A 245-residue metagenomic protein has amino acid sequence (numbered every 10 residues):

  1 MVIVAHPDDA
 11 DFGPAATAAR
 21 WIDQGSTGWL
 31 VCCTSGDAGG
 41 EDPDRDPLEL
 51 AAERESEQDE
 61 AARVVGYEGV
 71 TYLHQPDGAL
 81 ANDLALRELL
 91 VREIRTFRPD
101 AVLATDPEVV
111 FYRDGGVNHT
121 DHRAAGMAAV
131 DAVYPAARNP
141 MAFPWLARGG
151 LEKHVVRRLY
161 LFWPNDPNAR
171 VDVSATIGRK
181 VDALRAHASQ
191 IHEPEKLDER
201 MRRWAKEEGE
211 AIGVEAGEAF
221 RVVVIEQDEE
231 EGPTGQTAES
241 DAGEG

Functional and structural regions predicted by a protein language model:
M1-I3, D83-G245: Metal-dependent de-N-acetylase/amidase catalytic core
M1-R98, R221: Active-site rim/loop-helix segments in enzyme catalytic domains that contact anionic ligands
